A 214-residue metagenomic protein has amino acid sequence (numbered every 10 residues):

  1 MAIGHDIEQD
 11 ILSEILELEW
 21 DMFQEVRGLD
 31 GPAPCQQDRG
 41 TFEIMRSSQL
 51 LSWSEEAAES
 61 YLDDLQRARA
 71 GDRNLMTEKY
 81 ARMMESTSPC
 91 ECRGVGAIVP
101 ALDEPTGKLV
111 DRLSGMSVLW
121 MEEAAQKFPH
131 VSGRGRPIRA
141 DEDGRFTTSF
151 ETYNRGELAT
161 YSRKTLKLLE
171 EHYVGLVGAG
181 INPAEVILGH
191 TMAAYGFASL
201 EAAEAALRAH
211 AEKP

Functional and structural regions predicted by a protein language model:
A2-Q37, T87-G144, T191-G196, A203-H210 (+1 more regions): Polar/charged low-complexity regulatory segments
E8-I11, E43, E55-A58, T77 (+4 more regions): Short amphipathic alpha-helical segments that mediate assembly, nucleic-acid/protein binding, or membrane association
S13, S47-S48, S52-S54, S60 (+6 more regions): Generic serine detector
R27, L65, M84, S132 (+5 more regions): Generic alpha-helical secondary structure signal
L29-S52, E59-D64, L75-M76, S149-L158 (+1 more regions): A cross-kingdom feature marking solvent-exposed beta-strand/loop segments within repeated, beta-rich binding/scaffold
L50-W53, A57-Q66, V110-L113, L158-Y161 (+1 more regions): Short, structured motif recognition centered on aromatic/hydrophobic residues
A58, D63-D103, Y173-A203, L207: Repeat-associated, polar segments at repeat-unit boundaries in modular proteins
W120-V177: Conserved binding-pocket/active-site segment within a compact domain
